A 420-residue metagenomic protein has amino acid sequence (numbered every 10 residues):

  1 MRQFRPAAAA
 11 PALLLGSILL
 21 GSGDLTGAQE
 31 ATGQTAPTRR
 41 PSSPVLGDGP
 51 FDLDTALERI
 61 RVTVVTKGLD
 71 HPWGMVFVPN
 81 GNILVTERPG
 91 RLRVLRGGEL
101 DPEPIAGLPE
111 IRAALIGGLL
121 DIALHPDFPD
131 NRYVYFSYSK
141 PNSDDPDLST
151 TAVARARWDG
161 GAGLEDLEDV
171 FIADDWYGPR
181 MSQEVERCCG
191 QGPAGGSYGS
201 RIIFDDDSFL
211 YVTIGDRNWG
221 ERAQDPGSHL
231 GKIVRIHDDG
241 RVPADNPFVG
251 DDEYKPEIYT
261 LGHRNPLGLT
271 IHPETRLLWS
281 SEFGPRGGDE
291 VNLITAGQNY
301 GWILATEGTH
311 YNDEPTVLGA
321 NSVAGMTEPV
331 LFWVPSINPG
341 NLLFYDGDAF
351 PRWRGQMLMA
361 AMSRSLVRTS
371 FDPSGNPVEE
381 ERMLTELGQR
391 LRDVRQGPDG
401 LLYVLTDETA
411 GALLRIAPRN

Functional and structural regions predicted by a protein language model:
M1-P11: Bacterial N-terminal signal peptides that target proteins for export
A10-S22: Bacterial N-terminal signal peptides
G27-E221, G268-I271, R276-G284, P335-P373 (+1 more regions): Acidic, Gly/Ser/Thr-rich repeat motifs that build Ca2+-stabilized beta-propeller blades
E103-L115, L167-A194, D239-Y259, I303-W333: Surface-exposed loop and turn segments in beta-propeller and other repeat-based domains that flank or scaffold
T151-G160, P226-D238, I294: Beta-propeller blade signature
G227-I236, D245-E274: Loop-centered beta-sheet repeat module
V378-P398: Conserved blade-ending motifs and adjacent loop-strand segments that build the rim/top face of beta-propeller domains
